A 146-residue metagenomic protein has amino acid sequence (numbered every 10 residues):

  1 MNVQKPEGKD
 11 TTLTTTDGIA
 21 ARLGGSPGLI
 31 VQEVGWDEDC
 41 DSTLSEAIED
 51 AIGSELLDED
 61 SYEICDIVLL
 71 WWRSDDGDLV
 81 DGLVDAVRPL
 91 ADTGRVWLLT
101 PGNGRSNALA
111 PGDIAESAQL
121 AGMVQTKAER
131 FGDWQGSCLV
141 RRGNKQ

Functional and structural regions predicted by a protein language model:
N2-Q146: S-adenosyl-L-methionine-dependent methyltransferase catalytic core, i.e., the SAM/SAH-binding region
